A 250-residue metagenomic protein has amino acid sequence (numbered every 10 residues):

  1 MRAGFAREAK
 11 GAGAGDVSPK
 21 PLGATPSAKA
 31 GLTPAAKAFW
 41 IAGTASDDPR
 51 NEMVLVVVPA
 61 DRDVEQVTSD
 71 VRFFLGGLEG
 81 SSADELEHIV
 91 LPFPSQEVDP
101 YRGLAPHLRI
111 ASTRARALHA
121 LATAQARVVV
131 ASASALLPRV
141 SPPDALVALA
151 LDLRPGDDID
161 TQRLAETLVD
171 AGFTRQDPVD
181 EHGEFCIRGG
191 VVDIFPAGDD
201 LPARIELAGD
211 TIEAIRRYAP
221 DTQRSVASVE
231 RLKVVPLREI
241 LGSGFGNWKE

Functional and structural regions predicted by a protein language model:
M1-E250: ASCE RecA-like P-loop NTPase motor cores that couple ATP hydrolysis to mechanical translocation on nucleic acids
